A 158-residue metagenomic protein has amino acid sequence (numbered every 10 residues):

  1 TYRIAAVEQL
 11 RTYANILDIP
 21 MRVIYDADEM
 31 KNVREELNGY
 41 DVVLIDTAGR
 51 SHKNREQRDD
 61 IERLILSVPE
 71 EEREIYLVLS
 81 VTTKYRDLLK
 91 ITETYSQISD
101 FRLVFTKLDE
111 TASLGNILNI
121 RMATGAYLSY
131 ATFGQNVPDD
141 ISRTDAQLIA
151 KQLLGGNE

Functional and structural regions predicted by a protein language model:
T1-I24: P-loop NTPase switch/communication element
T1-I4, D28-E29, G49-H52, V81-Y85 (+2 more regions): Conserved nucleotide-binding/hydrolysis micro-motifs of P-loop NTPases
A6-V7, H52-R58, D87-L89, S113-N116: Conserved ATPase-coupling elements of RecA-like P-loop NTPase cores
R22-R34: Cytosolic-facing regulatory segments adjacent to core modules
E35-G39, N119, S142-I149: Short, surface-exposed amphipathic charged segments that create phosphate/polyanion-binding patches used for binding
E35-I45, Q57-T82: Inter-motif core of Ras-like GTPase G domains
I45, E71-L79, S96-F133, P138: Conserved beta-strand/loop subsegment of P-loop NTPase cores
S129, F133-E158: Conserved phosphate-handling catalytic cores of large alpha/beta enzymes
